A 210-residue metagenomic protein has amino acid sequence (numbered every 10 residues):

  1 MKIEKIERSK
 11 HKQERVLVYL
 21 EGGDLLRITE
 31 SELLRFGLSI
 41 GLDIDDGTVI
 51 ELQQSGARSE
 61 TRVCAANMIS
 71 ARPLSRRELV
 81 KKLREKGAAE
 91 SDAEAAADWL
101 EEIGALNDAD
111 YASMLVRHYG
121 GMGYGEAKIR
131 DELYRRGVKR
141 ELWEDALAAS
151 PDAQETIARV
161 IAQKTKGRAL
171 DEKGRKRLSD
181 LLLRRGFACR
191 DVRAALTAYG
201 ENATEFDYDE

Functional and structural regions predicted by a protein language model:
M1-E210: An alpha-helical, amphipathic repeat domain used for nucleic-acid recognition, typified by the mTERF helical solenoid
